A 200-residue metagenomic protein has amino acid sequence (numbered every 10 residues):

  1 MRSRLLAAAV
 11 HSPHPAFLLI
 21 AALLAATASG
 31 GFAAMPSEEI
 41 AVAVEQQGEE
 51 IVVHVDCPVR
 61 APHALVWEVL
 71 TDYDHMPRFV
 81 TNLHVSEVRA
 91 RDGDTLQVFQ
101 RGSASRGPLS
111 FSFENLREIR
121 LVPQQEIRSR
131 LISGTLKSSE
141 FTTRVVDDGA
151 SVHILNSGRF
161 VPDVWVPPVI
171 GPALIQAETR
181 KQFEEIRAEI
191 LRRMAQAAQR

Functional and structural regions predicted by a protein language model:
M1-H11: N-terminal secretory signal peptides that target proteins for export/translocation
P13-T27: Bacterial N-terminal signal peptides
G30-G93: Hydrophobic ligand-binding cavity/cleft-lining segments
Q46-E50, P58, E87-T135, E184-R200: Glycine-rich portal/gate segments that line the openings of hydrophobic small-molecule binding cavities
A61-H63, V122-Q124, D148-G149: Short loop segments at secondary-structure junctions
L65-D72, A177-I186: Short, well-ordered alpha-helical segments
L65-W67, V98, P108-S110, S139 (+1 more regions): Short acidic, gly/pro-rich beta-turn/loop elements at beta-sheet edges and active-site/ligand-binding grooves
L131-A177: Beta-strand/loop substructures that line and gate deep hydrophobic ligand-binding cavities in soluble
